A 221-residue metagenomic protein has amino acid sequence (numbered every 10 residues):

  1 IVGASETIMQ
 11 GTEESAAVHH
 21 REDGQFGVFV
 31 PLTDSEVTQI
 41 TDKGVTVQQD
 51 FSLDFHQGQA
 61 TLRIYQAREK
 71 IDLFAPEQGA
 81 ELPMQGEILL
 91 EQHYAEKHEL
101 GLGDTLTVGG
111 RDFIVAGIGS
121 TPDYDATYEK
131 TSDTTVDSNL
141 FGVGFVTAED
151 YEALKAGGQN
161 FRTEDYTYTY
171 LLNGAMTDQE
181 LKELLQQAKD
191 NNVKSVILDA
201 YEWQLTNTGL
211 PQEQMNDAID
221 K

Functional and structural regions predicted by a protein language model:
I1-K221: Membrane transport/envelope proteins' first extracytoplasmic loop
